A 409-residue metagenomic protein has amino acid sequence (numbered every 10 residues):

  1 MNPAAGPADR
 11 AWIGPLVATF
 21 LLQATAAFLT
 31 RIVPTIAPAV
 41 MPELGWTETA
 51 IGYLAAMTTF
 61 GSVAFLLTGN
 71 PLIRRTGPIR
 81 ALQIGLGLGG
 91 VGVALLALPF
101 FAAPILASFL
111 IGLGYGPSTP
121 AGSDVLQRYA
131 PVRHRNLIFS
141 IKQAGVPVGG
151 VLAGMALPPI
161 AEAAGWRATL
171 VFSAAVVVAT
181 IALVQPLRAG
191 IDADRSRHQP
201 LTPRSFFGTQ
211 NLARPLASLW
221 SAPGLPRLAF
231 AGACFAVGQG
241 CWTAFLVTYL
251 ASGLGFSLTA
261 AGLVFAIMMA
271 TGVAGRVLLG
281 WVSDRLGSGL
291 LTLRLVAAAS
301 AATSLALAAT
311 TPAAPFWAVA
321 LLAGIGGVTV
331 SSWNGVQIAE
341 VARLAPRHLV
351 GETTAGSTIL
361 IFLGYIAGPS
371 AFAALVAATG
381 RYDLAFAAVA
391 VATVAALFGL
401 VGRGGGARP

Functional and structural regions predicted by a protein language model:
N2-D9, D192-L228: Juxtamembrane intracellular "pre-TM" segments in multi-pass secondary transporters
V33-P34, P223-V273: Extracytoplasmic gate region of multi-pass secondary transporters
A64-A102: Conserved MFS/SLC helix-loop-helix module at the cytosolic interface between two early adjacent transmembrane helices
R74-G85, R285-A298: Cytoplasmic membrane-interface "Motif A"-like loop-to-helix N-cap segments of 12-TM Major Facilitator Superfamily
A107-V146: Cytoplasmic helix-loop-helix junction between adjacent transmembrane helices in 12-TM secondary transporters
K142-D192: Helix-loop-helix hairpin linking two adjacent transmembrane segments in secondary transporters
G289-Q337: C-terminal transmembrane helical hairpin of 12-TM major facilitator-type secondary transporters
L344-T379: A late C-terminal transmembrane helix in Major Facilitator Superfamily
